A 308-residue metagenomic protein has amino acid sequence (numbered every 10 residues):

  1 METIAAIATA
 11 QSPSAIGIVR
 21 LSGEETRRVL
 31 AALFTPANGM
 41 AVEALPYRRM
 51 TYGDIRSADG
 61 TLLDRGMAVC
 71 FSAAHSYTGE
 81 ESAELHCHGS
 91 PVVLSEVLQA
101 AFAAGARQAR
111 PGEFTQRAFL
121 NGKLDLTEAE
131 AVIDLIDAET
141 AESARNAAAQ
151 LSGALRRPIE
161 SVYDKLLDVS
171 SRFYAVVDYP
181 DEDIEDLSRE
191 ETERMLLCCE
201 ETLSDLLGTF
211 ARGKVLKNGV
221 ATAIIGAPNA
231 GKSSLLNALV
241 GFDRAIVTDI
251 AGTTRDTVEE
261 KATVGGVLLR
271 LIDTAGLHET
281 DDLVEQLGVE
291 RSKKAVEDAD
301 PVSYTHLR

Functional and structural regions predicted by a protein language model:
M1-R145, A149, G153: A glycine-rich (often HGG/GG-containing) alpha/beta subdomain
Q11, K261-V264, R270, K294-D298: Conserved catalytic network of the ASCE P-loop NTPase/AAA+ motor domain
V19, L85, F173, L203 (+1 more regions): Residue-level signature of catalytic and energy-coupling elements of molecular machines, predominantly ATP/GTP-dependent
A141-I225: Flexible nucleotide-interacting loop at or near the entrance of a catalytic core
D205-L271, G276-E279: Conserved G1/Walker A P-loop phosphate-binding module
L277-E297: Switch II of P-loop NTPase G domains
T305-R308: Conserved small/polar residues in nucleotide/adenosyl-binding loops
